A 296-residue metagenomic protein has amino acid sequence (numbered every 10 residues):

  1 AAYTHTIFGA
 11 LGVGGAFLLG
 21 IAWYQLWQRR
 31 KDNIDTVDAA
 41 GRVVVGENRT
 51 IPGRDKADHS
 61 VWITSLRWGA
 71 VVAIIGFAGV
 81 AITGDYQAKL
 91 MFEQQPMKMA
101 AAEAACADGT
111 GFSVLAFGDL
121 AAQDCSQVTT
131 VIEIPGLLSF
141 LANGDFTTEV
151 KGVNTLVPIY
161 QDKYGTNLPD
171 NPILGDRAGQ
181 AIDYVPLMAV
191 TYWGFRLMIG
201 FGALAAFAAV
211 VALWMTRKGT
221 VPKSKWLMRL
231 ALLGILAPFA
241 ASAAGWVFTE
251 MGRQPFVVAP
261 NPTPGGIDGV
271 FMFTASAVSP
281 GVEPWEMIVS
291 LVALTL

Functional and structural regions predicted by a protein language model:
A2-A10, D124-A203, W285-A293: Individual transmembrane alpha-helix segments
Y3-E93, K225, L232: Internal alpha-helical transmembrane segments
L11, G15-L18, A208, A244 (+1 more regions): Generic hydrophobic alpha-helical membrane-span motif
T50-G53, I182-A189, S276-P284: Juxtamembrane loop-helix boundary motifs flanking transmembrane segments in multi-pass membrane proteins
V72, G76-V80, L90-G111, G219-V270: Extended hydrophobic/aromatic segments used for targeting, binding, or gating
V72-N154, F256-A259: Aromatic-rich transmembrane-lumenal/periplasmic boundary elements in polytopic membrane proteins
D183-F248, I288-L296: C-terminal substrate/ligand-recognition segments
V258-V289: Short, membrane-exposed interhelical loops at transmembrane-helix boundaries
